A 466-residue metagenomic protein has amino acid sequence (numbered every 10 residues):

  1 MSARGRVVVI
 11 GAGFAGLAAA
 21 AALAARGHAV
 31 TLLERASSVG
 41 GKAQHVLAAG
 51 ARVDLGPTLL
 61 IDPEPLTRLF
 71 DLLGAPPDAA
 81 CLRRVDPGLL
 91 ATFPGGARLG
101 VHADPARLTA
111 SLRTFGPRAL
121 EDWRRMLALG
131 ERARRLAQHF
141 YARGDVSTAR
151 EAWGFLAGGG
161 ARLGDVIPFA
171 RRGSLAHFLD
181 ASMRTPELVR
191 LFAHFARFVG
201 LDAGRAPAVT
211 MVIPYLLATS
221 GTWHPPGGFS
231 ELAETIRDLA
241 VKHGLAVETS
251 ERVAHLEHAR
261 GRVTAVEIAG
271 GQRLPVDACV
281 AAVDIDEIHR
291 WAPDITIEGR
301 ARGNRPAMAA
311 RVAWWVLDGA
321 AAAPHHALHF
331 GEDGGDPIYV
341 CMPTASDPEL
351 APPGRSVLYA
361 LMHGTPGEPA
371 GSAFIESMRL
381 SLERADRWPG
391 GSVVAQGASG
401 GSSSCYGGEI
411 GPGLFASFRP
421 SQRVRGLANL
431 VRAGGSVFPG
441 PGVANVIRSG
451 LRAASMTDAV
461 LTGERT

Functional and structural regions predicted by a protein language model:
A3-F140: N-terminal glycine-rich phosphate/pyrophosphate-binding loop and immediately adjacent elements
G95-R98, H102-P207: Rossmann-like flavin
T185-V199, Y339, E383-P439: A glycine-rich dinucleotide-binding beta-alpha-beta segment and adjacent secondary-structure elements that constitute
V212-V263: Helical element adjacent to the flavin cofactor pocket in flavoenzyme catalytic cores
H224, R252-P353: Mid-domain catalytic core of redox enzymes that form a hydrophobic substrate pocket/lid adjacent to a catalytic redox
R311-G401: C-terminal segments that line or cap access tunnels to active or ligand-binding sites in enzymes and enzyme-associated
G435-D458: A conserved FAD-binding loop/helix module that cradles the flavin
D458-T466: Active-site-proximal substrate-binding core of FAD-dependent oxidoreductases
